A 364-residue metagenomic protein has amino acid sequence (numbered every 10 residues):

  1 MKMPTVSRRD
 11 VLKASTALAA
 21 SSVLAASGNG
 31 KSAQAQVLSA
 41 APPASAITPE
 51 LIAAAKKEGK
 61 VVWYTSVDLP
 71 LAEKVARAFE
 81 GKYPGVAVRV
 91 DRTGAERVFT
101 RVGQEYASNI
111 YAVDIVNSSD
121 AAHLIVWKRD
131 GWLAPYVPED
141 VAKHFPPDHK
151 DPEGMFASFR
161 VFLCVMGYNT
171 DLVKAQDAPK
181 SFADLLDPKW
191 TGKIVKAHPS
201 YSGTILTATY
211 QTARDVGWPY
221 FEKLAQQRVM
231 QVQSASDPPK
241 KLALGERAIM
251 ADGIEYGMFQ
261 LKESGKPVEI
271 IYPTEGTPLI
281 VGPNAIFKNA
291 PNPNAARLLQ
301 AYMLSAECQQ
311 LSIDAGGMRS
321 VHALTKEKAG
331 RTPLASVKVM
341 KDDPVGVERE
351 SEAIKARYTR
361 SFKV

Functional and structural regions predicted by a protein language model:
M1-D10, A14-A26: N-terminal secretory signal peptides
T5, A25-K57: C-terminal segment of N-terminal export signals and the immediately downstream linker at the start of the mature
A44, K338-V364: Conserved C-terminal helix/tail region of periplasmic/extracytoplasmic solute-binding proteins
S45-K56, K60-P84, M166: Short, polar/charged alpha-helical segment
T65-A76, V88-Y106, Y111-P239, A243-E246: Extracytoplasmic ligand-binding site segments that recognize negatively charged/polar headgroups
A122-V126, A248-P267: A ligand-binding cleft/hinge motif common to bilobed small-molecule-binding domains
V161-L163, E222-A225, Q231-V232, S264-A290: Periplasmic-binding protein-like
P278, G282, F287-G346: Mature extracytoplasmic/periplasmic domains
